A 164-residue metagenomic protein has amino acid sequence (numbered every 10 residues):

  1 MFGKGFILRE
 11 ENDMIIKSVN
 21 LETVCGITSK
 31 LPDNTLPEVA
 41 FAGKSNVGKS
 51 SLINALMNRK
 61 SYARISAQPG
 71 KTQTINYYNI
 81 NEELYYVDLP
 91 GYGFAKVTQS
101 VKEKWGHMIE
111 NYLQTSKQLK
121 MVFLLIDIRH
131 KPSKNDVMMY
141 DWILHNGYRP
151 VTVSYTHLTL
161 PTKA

Functional and structural regions predicted by a protein language model:
G3-D13: Short, Lys/Arg-enriched N-terminal segments with co-localized hydrophobic residues within the first ~10-30 amino acids
D13-V87: Conserved G1/Walker A P-loop phosphate-binding module
Y85-K104: Switch II (G3) loop of P-loop NTPases
E103-I128, N146: Inter-motif core of Ras-like GTPase G domains
L124, T152-S154: Structural beta-sheet core signal
K131-N146: Amphipathic helical hotspot of TIR/SEFIR-family domains
R149: Residue-level detector of anion-binding/catalytic polar loops
T156-T162: Conserved small/polar residues in nucleotide/adenosyl-binding loops
